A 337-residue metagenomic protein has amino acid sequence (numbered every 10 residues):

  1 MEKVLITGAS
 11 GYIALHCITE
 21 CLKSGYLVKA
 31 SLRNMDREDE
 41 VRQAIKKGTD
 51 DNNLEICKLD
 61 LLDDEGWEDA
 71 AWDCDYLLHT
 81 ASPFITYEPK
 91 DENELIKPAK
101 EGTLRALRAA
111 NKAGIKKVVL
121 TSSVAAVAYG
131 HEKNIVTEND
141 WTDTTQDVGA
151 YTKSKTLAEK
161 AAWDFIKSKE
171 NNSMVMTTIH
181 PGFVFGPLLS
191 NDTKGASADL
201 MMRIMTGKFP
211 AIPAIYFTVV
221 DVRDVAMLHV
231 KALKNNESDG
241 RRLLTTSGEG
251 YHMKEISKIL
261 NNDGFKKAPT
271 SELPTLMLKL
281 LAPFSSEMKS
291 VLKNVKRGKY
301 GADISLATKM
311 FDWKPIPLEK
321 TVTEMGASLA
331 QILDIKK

Functional and structural regions predicted by a protein language model:
V4-Y26, S31: N-terminal Rossmann NAD(P)H-binding glycine-rich loop of SDR-like oxidoreductase domains
M35-E40, I45-E101: NAD(P)H-binding glycine-rich loop region in Rossmannoid oxidoreductase-like domains and their noncatalytic homologs
H79, P83, E88-Y151: Conserved Rossmann-fold NAD(P)-dependent oxidoreductase catalytic core, especially the SDR/UDP-sugar
E88, D143-V148, S190-N191, A198-V220 (+1 more regions): A conserved pocket-lining segment of Rossmann-fold NAD(P)-dependent short-chain dehydrogenase/reductase
D147-M176: Active-site Tyr-X1-5-Lys
N171-M174, G186-A198, A232-L243: Glycine/proline-rich active-site loop of Rossmann-fold NAD(P)-dependent oxidoreductases
L228-S290, K309, L318-K337: Mid/C-terminal beta-alpha module of Rossmann-like enzyme folds, strongest in SDR-family dehydrogenases/epimerases
